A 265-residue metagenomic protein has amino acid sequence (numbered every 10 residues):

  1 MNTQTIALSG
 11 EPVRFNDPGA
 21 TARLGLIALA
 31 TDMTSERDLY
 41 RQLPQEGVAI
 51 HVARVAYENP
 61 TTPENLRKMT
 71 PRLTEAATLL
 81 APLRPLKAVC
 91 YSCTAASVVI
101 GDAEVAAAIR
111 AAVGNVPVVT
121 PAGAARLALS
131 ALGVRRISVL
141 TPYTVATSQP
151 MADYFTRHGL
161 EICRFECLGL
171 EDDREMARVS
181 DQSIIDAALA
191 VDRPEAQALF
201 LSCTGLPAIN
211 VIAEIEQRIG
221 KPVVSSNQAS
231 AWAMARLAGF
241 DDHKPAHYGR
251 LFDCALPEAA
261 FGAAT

Functional and structural regions predicted by a protein language model:
N2-A76, L140-S180: N-terminal glycine-rich anion-binding loop in soluble enzyme alpha/beta folds
T70-R84, S183-A196: Short, well-structured alpha-helical segments in soluble
A76-G123: Glycine/small-residue-rich loop that forms an oxyanion/phosphate-binding "nest" at active or ligand-binding sites
L86-S92, S138-V139, A196-C203: Periplasmic-binding protein-like
A106-L129, I215-S230, M234: Short, acidic/small-residue loops that bind anionic groups at enzyme active sites
D186-I215, S230-A231: Hydrophobic alpha-helical
V224-T265: C-terminal functional extensions of proteins
